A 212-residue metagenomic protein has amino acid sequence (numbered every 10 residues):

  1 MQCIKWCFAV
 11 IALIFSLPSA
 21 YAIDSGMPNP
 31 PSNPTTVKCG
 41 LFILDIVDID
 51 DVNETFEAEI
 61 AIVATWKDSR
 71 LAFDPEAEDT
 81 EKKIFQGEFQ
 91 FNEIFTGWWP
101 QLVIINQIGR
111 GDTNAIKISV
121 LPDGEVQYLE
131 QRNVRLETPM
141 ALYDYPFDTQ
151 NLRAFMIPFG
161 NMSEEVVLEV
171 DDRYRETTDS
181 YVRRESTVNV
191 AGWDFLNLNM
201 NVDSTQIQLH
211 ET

Functional and structural regions predicted by a protein language model:
M1-W6: Positively charged n-region of N-terminal signal peptides that target proteins for export
C7-P18: Bacterial N-terminal signal peptides
I23-T212: Soluble non-transmembrane domains of integral membrane proteins
